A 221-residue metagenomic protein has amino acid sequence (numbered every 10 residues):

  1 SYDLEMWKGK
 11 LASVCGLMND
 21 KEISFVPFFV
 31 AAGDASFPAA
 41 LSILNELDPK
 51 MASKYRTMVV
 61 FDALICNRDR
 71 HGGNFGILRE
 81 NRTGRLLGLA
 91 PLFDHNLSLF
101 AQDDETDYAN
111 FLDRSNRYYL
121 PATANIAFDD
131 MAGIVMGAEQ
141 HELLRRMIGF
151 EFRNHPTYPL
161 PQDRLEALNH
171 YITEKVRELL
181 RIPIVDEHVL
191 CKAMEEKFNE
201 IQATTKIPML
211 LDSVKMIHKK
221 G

Functional and structural regions predicted by a protein language model:
S1-N67, G72, G76-G221: Anionic ligand-binding catalytic core segments
